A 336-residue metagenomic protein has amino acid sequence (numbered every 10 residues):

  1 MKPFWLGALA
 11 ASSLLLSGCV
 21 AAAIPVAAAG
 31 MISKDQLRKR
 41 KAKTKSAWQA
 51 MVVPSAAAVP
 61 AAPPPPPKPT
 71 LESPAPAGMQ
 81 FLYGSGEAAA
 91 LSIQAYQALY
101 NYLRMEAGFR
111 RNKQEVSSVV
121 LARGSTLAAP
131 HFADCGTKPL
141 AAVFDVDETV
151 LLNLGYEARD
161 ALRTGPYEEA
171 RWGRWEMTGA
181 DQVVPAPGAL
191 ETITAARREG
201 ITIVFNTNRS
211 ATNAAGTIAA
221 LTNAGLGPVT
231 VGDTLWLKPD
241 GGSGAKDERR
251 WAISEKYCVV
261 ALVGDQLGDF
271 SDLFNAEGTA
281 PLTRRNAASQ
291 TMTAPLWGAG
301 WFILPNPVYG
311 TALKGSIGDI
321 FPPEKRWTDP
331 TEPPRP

Functional and structural regions predicted by a protein language model:
M1-L6: Bacterial N-terminal signal peptides that target proteins for export
L16-G18: C-terminal motif of bacterial Sec signal peptides marking the signal peptidase cleavage site
V20-F144, S316-P336: Non-catalytic pre-domain segments flanking phosphatase-related domains
A23-A29, Q97, A214-P336: C-terminal cap/substrate-recognition subdomain and adjoining C-terminal extension of metal-dependent phosphatase-like
G86-Q97, G179-P187, N208-A215, D240-E248: Soluble non-cytosolic domains of exported or imported proteins
A141-F144, L151-N153, T202-T207, T234-W236 (+2 more regions): Structural recognition of the beta-strand scaffold that forms the well-ordered cores of secreted hydrolase catalytic
V150-V183: Active-site neighborhood of HAD-like aspartate-dependent phosphohydrolases
E176-I203, A211: Short, acidic loop-to-helix structural element flanking the phosphoryl-transfer center in phosphate-processing enzymes
